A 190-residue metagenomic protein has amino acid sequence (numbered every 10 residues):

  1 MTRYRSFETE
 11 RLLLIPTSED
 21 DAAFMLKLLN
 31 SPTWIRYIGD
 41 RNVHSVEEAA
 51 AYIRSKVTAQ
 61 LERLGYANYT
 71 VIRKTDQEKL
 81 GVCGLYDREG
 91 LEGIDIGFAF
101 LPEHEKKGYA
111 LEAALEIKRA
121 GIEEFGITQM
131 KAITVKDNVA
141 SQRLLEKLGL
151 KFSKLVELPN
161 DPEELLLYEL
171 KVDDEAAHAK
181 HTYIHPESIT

Functional and structural regions predicted by a protein language model:
M1-R36, N68-T190: Acyl-donor (CoA/ACP) binding surface of acyl/acetyltransferases
L29, I38, Q60-E62: Hydrophobic residues in alpha-helical segments
I35-S55: Conserved GNAT-fold acetyl-CoA-binding loop/helix
S55, A59, P159-N160: Polar/charged alpha-helical tracts
V57-T70: A short helix-loop-beta-strand connector motif used in the catalytic cores of GNAT acetyltransferases and, in some
